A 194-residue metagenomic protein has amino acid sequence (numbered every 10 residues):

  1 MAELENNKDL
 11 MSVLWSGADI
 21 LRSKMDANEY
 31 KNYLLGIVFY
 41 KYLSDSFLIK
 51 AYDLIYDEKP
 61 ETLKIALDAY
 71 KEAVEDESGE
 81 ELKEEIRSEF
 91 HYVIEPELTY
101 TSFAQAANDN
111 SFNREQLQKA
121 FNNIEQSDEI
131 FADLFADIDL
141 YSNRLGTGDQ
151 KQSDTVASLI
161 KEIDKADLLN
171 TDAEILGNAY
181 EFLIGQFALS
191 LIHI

Functional and structural regions predicted by a protein language model:
M1-I192: Non-catalytic, mostly N-terminal accessory regions of nucleic-acid modification and defense proteins
